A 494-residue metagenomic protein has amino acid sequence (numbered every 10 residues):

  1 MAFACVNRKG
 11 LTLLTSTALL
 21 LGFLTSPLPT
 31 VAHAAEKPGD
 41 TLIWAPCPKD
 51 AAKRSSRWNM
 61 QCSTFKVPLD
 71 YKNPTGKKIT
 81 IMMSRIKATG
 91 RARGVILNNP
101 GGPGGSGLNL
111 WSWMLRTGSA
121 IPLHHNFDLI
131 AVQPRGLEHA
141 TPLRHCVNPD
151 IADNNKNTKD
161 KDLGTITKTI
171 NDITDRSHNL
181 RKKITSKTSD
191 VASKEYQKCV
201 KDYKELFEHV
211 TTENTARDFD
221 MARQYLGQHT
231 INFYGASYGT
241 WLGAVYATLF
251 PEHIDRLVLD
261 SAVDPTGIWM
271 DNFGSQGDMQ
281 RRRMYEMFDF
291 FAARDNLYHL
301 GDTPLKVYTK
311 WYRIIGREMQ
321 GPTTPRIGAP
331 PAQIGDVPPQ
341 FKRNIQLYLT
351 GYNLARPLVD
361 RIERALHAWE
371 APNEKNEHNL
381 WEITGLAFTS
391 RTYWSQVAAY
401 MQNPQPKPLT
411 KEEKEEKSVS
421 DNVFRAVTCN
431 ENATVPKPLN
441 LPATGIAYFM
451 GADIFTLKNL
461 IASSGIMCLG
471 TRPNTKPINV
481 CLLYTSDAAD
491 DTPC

Functional and structural regions predicted by a protein language model:
A2-A34, F65, F219: Secretory targeting and sorting signals
H33-S186, P473: Catalytic-loop region of hydrolases
G136-D202, H209-T212, A216, S418 (+1 more regions): Accessory cap/linker subdomain of secreted extracellular hydrolases
H145, D150-N155, F250, I254-P304: A catalytic-pocket lid/entrance helix-loop region that shapes and gates access to the active site across common
R217-H229: Conserved acidic catalytic loop of the alpha/beta-hydrolase fold
T230-N232, S237, W241-V258: Conserved hydrolase catalytic core segment
K310-C481: Alpha/beta-hydrolase fold active-site neighborhood
Y484-D491: Conserved small/polar residues in nucleotide/adenosyl-binding loops
